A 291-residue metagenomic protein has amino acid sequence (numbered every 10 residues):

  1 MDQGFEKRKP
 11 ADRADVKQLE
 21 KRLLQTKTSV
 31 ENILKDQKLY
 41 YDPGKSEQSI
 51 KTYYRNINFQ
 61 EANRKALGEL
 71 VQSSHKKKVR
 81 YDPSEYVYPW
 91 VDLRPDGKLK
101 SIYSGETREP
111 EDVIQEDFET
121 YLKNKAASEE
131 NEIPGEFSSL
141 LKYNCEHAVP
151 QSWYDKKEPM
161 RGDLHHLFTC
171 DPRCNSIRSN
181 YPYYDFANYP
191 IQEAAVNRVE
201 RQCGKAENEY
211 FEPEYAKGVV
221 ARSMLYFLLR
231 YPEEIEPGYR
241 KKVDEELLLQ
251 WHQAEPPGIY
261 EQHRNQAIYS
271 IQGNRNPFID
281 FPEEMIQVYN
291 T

Functional and structural regions predicted by a protein language model:
M1-I102, Q287-T291: N-terminal module-boundary/linker segments of secreted carbohydrate-active enzymes
G4, S29, S46-S49, S73-S74 (+8 more regions): Generic serine detector
R8, P43-G44, N56-I57, A62 (+10 more regions): Generic signature of intrinsically disordered, low-complexity segments enriched in small/polar residues
D12, E47-Q48, Q60-E61, A66 (+11 more regions): Residue-level detector of solvent-exposed, low-hydrophobicity positions
K51-Q60, L122-E130, I177-Y181: Short low-complexity stretches enriched in small and charged residues
L99-S101, E106-K142: Short, His- and charge-rich active-site/binding loops that engage polyanionic ligands
E129-T291: Domain-level detector of nuclease and nuclease-like folds in predominantly extracellular/periplasmic contexts
